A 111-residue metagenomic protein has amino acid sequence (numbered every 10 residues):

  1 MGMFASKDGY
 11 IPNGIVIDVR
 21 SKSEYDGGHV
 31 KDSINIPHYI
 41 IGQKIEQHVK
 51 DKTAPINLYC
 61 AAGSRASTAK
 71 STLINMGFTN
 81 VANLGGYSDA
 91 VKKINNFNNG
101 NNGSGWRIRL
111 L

Functional and structural regions predicted by a protein language model:
G2-I15, V19-P55, A61-L111: Rhodanese-like catalytic fold shared by cysteine-dependent sulfurtransferases and DSP/PTP-type phosphatases
